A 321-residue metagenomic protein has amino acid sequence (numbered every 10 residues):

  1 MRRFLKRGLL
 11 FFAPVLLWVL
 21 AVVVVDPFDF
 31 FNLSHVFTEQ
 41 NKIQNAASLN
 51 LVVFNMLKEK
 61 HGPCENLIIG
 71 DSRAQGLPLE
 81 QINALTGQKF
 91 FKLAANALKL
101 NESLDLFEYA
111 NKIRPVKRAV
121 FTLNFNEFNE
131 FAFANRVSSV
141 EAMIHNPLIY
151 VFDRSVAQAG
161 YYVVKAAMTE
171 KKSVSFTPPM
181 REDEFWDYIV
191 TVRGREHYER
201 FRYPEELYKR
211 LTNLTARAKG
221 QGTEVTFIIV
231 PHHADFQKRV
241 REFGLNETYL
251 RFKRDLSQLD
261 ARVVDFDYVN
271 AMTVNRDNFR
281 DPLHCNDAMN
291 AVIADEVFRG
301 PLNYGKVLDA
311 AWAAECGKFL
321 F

Functional and structural regions predicted by a protein language model:
K6-D26: Hydrophobic membrane-insertion alpha-helices, especially the h-region of bacterial N-terminal signal peptides
D26-S48: Alpha-helical transmembrane signal-anchor/signal-peptide segments
K42-I68: Short extracytoplasmic
P63, I69-Y150: Membrane-embedded segments
P63-E65, Q88-K89, P115-R118, K219-T226 (+1 more regions): Loop/turn elements at helix/coil->beta-strand transitions in domains of secreted/extracellular proteins
R118-F125, A132-Q221, T226, L302 (+1 more regions): Secreted/periplasmic serine-hydrolase-like ester/acetyl group-modifying domain
V190-N270: Flexible, glycine-rich surface segments
F243, E247-F321: C-terminal regions of proteins
